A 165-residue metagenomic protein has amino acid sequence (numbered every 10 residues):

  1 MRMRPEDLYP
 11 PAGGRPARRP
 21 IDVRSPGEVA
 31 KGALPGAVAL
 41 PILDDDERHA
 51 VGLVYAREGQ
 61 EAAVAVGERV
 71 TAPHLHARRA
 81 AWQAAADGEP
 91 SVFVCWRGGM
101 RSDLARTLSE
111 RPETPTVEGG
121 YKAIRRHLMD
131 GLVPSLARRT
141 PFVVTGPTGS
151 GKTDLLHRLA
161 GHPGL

Functional and structural regions predicted by a protein language model:
M1-P115, G131-R138, F142-D154, A160-L165: Cytosolic catalytic domains that perform sulfur/thiol-centered chemistry
A123, H127-L128: Hydrophobic, well-ordered beta-alpha structural blocks that scaffold small-molecule cofactor pockets
